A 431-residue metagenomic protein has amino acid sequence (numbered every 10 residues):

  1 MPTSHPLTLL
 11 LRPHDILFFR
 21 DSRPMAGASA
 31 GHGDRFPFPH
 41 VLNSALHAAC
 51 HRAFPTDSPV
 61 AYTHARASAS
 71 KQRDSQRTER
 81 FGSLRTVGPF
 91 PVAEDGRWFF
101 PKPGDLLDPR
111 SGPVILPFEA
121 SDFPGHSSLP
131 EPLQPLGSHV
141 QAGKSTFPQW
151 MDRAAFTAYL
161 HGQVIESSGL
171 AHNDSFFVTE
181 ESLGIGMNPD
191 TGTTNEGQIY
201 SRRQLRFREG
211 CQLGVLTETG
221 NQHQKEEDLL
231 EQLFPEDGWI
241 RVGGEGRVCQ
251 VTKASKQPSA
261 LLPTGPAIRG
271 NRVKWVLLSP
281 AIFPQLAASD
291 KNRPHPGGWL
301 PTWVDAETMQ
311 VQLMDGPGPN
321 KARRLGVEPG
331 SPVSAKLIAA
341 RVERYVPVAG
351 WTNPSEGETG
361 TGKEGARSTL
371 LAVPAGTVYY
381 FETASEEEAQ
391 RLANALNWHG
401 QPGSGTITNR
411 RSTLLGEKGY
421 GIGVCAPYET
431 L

Functional and structural regions predicted by a protein language model:
M1-L431: Conserved active-site/ligand-binding neighborhood in enzyme cores
